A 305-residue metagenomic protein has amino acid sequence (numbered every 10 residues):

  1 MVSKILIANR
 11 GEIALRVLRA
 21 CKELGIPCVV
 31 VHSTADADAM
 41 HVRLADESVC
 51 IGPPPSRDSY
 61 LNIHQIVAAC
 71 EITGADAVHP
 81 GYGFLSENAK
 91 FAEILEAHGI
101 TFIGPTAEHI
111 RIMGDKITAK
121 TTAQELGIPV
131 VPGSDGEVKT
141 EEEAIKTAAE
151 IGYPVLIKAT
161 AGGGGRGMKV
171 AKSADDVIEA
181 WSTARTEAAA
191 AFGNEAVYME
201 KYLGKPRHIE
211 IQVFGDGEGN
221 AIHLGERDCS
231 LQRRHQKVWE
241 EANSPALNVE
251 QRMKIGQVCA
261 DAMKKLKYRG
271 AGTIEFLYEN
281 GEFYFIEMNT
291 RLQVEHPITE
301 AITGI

Functional and structural regions predicted by a protein language model:
M1-I274, Y278-I302: N-terminal beta-alpha lobe that positions the nucleotide/phosphoryl donor in ATP/NTP-coupled carboxylate activation
